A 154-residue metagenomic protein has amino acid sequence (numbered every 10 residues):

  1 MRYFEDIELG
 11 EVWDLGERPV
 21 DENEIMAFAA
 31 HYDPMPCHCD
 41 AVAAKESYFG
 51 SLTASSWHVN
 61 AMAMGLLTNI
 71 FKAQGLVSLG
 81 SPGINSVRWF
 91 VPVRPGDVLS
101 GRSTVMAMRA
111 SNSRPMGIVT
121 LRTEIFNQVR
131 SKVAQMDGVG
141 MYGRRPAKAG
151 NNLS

Functional and structural regions predicted by a protein language model:
M1-G83, R145-S154: Hot-dog-fold acyl-thioester-processing enzymes
R2-L9, V91-S154: HotDog/MaoC-like acyl-thioester-processing domains
